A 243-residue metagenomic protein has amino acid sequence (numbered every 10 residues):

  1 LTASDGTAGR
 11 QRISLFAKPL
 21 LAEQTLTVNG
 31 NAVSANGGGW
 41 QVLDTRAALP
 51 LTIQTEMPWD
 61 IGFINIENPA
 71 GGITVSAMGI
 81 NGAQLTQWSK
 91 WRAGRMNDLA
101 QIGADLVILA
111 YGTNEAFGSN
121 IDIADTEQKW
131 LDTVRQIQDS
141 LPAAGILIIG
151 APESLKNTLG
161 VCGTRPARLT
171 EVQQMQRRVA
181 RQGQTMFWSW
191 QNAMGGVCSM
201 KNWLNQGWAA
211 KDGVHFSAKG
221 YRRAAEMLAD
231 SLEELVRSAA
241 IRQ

Functional and structural regions predicted by a protein language model:
L1-K129, H215: Conserved SGNH/GDSL esterase-like catalytic core that processes O-acyl groups on lipids and polysaccharides
M57, M96-N97, I146, A209 (+1 more regions): Low-complexity, Gly/Pro
G71-T74, I102-V107, L141-I146, Q182-M186: Loop/turn elements at helix/coil->beta-strand transitions in domains of secreted/extracellular proteins
G79, G150, Q191: Residues at the C-termini of beta-strands that transition into short coil/loop
N97-D98, Q136-I137, S231: A generic secondary-structure signal
L106-G112, W130-D139, G145-G150, S154 (+1 more regions): Conserved, well-ordered alpha-helix/loop/beta-strand core segments that scaffold catalytic motifs
A124-D132, L169-V172: Charged helix-capping and loop-helix junction motifs
E153-Q243: Catalytic His-Asp segment of secreted/periplasmic serine-dependent ester chemistry enzymes
